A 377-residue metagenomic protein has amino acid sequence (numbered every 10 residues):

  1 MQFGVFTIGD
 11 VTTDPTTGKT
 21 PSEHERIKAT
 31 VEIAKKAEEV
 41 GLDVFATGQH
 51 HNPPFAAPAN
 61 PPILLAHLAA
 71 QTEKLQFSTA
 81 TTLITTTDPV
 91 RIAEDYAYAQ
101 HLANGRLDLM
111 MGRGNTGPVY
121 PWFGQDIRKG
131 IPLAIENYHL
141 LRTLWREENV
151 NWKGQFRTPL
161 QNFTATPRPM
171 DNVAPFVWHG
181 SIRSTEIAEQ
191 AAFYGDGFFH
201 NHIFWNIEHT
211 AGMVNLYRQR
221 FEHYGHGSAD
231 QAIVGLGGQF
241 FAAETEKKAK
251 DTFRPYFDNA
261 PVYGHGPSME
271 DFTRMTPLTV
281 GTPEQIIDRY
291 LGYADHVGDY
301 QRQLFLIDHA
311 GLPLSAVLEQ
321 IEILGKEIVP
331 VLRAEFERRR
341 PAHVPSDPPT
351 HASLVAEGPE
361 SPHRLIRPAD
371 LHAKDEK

Functional and structural regions predicted by a protein language model:
M1-F77, A174-P175, H343-P345, G358-K377: N-terminal beta1-alpha1-beta2 module of alpha/beta enzyme domains
M1-P21, T116-V119, T158-V173, H265-M275 (+1 more regions): N-terminal small/glycine-rich loop or linker at the start of catalytic domains across soluble metabolic enzymes
F3, G41, Q49, L68 (+8 more regions): Conserved, mostly hydrophobic/aromatic
F3-T7, F45-T47, F77-T79, L107-M111 (+4 more regions): Hydrophobic faces of well-ordered beta-strands that scaffold small-molecule active sites in alpha/beta enzyme cores
D14-I27, T82-V90, V173-R183, R274-P283: Active-site mouth loops of central-metabolism enzymes
T16, D88-D196, A211, N215 (+3 more regions): Internal, glycine-rich beta/alpha segment that forms the wall or movable "lid" of small-molecule/cofactor binding
V44-L64, L68, L83, N115 (+2 more regions): Glycine-rich, proline-tolerant flexible connector loops at the mouths of alpha/beta enzymes
E186-A192, T210-V262: Aromatic-lined glycan-binding groove of carbohydrate-active enzymes
